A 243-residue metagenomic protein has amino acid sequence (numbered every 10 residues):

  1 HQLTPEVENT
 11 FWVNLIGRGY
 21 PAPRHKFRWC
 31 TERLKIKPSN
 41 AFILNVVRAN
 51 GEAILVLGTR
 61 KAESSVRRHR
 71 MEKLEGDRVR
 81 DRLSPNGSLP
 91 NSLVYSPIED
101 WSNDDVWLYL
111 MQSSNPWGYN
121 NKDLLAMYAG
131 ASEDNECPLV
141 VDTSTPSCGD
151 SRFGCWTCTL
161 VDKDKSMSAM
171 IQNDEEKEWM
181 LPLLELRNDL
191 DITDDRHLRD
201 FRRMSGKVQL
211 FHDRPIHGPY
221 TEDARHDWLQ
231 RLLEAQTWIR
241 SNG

Functional and structural regions predicted by a protein language model:
H1-G243: Nucleotide-activated chemistry modules centered on ATP-dependent adenylation/adenylyltransferase
